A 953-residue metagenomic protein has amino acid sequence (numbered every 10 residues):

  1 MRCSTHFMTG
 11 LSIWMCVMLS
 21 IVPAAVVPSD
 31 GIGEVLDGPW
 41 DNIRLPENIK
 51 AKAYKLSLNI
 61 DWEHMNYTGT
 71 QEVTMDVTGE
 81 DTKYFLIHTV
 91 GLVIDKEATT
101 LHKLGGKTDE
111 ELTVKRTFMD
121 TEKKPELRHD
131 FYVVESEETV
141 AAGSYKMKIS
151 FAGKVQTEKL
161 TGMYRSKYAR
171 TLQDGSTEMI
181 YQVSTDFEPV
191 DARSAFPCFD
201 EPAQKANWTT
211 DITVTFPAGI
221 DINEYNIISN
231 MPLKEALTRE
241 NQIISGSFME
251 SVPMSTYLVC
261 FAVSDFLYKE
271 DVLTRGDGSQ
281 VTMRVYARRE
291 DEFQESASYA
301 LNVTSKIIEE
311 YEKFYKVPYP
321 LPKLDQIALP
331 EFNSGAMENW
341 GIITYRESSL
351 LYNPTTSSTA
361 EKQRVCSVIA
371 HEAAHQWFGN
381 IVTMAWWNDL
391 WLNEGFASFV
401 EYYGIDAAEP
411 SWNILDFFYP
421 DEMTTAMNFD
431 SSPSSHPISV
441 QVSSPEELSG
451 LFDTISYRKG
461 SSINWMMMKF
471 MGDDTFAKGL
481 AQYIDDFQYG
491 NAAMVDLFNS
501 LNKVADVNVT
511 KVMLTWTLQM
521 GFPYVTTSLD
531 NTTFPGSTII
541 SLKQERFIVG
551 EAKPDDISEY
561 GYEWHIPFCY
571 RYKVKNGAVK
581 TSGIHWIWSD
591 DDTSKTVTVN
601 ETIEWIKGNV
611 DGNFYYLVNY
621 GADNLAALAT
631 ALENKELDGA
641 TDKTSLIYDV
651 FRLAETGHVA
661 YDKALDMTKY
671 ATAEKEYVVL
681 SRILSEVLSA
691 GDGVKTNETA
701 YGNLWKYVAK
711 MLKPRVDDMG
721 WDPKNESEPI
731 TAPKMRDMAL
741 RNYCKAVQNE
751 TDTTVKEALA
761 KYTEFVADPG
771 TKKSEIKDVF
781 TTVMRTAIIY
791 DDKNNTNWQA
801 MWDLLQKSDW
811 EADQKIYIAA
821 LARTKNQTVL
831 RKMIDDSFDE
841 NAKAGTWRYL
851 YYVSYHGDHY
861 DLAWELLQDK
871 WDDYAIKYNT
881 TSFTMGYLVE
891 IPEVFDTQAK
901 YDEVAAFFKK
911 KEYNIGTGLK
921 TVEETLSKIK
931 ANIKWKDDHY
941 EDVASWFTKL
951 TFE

Functional and structural regions predicted by a protein language model:
R2-E72, T171-Y181, P202, T510: N-terminal, polar/Ser/Thr-rich
P39-E47, A141, K148-W208, S264-K269 (+4 more regions): Glycine/proline-rich low-complexity spacer/linker segments in large multi-domain proteins
G69, D186-V190, P197-A370, F399 (+6 more regions): Hydrophobic helix-coil surface modules that form long, contiguous segments used for peptide/substrate interaction
T74-V93, C198-D200, W208-T215, K543 (+1 more regions): Surface-exposed beta-strand/loop patches in extracellular or lumenal glycoproteins
G91-Q173, S594-I603: A surface-exposed beta-strand-loop module
D95-L101, V509-T510, F522-N609: Beta-strand-rich binding/interaction modules
F248, D277-S279, R284-K553, S689 (+4 more regions): Hydrophobic alpha-helical and helix-loop surface patches within well-folded domains that function as non-catalytic
M423-T424, S431, F534-S541, R571-W586 (+1 more regions): Long, ordered, helix-rich scaffold segments
